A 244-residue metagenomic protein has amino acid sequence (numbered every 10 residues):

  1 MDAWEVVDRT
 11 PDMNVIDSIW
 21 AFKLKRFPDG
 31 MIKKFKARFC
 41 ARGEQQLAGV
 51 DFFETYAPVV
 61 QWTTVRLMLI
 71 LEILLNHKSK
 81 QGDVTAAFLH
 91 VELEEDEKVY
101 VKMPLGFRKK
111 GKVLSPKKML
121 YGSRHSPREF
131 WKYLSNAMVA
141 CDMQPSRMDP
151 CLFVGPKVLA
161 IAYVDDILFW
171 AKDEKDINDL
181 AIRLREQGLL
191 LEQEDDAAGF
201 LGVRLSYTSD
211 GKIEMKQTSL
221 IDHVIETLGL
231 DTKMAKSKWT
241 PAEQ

Functional and structural regions predicted by a protein language model:
M1-Q244: Long, low-complexity, charge-biased intrinsically disordered regions
